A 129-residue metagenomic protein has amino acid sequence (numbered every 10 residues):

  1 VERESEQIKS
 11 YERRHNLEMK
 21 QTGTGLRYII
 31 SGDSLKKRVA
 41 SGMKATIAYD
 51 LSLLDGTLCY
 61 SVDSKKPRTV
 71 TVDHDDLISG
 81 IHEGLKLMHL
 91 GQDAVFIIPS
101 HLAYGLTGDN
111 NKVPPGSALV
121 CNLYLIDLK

Functional and structural regions predicted by a protein language model:
V1-K129: Cross-family detector of peptidyl-prolyl cis-trans isomerase
